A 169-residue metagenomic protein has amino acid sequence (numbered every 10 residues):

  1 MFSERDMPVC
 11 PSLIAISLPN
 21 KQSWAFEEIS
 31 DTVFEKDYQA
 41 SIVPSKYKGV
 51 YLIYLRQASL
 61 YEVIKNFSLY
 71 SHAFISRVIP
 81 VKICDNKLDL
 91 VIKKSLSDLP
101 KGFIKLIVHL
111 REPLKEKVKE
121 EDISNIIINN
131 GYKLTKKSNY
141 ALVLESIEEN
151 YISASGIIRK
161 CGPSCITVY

Functional and structural regions predicted by a protein language model:
M1-Y169: SAM-dependent transferase fold signal centered on methyltransferase-like domains, encompassing both Class I
